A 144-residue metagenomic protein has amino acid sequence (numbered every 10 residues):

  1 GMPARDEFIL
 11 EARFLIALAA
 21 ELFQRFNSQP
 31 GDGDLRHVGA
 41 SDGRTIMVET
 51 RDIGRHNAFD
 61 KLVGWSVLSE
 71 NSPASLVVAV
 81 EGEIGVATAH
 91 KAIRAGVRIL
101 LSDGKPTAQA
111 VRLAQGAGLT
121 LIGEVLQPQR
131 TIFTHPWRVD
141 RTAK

Functional and structural regions predicted by a protein language model:
G1-L35, S41-D42, V48-E49: Intrinsically disordered, low-complexity regions enriched in acidic/Ser/Thr/Pro/Gln residues
D34, G43, D140-K144: Long, contiguous secondary-structure blocks with strong helical propensity
R51-I53: Short beta->alpha transition motifs characteristic of CBS
R55-R141: Feature captures the catalytic cores and cofactor-binding loops of soluble hydro-lyases/lyases that act on carboxylate
